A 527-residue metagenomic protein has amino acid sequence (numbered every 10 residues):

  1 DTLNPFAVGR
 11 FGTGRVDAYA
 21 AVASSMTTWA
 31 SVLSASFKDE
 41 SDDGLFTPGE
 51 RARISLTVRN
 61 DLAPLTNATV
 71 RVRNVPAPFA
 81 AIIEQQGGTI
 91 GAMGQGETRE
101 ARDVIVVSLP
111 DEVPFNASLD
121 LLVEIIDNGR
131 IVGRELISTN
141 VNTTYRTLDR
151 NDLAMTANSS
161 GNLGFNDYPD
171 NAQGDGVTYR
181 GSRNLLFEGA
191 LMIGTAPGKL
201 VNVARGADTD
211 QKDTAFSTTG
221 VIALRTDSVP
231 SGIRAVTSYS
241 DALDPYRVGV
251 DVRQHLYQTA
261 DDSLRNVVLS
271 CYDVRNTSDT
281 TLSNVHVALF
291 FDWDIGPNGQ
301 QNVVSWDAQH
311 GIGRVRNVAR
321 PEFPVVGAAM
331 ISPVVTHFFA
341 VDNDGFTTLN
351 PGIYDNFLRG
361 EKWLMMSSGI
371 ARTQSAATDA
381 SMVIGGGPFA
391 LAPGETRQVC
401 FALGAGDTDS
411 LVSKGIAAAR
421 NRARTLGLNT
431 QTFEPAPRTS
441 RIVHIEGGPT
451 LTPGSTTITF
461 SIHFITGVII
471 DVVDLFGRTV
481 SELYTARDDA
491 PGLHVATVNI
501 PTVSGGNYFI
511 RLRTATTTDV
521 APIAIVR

Functional and structural regions predicted by a protein language model:
D1-E50: C-terminal subdomain of the subtilisin-like protease fold in secreted/lumenal serine endopeptidases
F46-T47, Q431-H463, V473-R478, G505 (+1 more regions): Surface-exposed, proline-anchored Ser/Thr-rich loop/turn motifs
A80-V113, G385-E395: Intrinsically disordered, low-complexity Pro/Gly/Ser/Thr-rich segments with frequent PxxP/GP/PP motifs and embedded
R102, V106-L148, A405-G427: Terminal connector regions
S138-R225, D261-S263, N284-V285, G299 (+1 more regions): Beta-strand-rich N-terminal accessory domains
P197-S270, T378-A380: Extended, loop-rich substrate-binding clefts of extracytoplasmic carbohydrate-active enzymes
T281-D379: Glycine-rich (often Gly-Gly/Gly-Pro-rich) flexible segments and glycine-rich loop motifs, frequently accented by
E482, A496-T497, P501-R527: C-terminal tail/sorting-segment detector
